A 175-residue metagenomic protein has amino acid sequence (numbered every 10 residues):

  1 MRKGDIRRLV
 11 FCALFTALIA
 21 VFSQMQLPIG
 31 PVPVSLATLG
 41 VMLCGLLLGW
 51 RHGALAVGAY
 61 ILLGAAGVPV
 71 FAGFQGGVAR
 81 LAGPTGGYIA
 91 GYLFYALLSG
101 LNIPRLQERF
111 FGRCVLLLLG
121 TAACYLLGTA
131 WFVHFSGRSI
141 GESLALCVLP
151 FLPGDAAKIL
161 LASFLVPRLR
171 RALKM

Functional and structural regions predicted by a protein language model:
M1-A54: Hydrophobic transmembrane alpha-helices
I6-F15, A37, H52-A56, G87 (+4 more regions): Alpha-helical transmembrane segments of integral membrane proteins
A13-L14, V21, V78-L126: Short helix-perturbing small/polar motifs within transmembrane alpha-helices
S23-P33, I61-Y95: Interfacial aromatic-anchored transmembrane helix boundaries in multi-pass membrane proteins
M25, L47, A66, G73-F74 (+2 more regions): Helix-loop junctions at the membrane-solvent interface of multi-pass transporters, primarily the C-terminal
P33-T38, V78-P84, G141-F151: Non-cytosolic membrane-interface motifs at loop->transmembrane helix junctions
A56-Y60, V68-F71, Y95, S99 (+3 more regions): Alpha-helical transmembrane segments and their lipid-water interface positions in multi-pass membrane proteins
F74, Q107-M175: Membrane-embedded alpha-helical hairpins and interfacial helices in multi-pass inner-membrane proteins
